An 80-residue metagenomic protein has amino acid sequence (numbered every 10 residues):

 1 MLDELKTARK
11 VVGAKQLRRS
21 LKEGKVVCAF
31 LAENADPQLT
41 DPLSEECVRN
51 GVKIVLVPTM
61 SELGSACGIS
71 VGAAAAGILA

Functional and structural regions predicted by a protein language model:
M1-D3, T7-V11, V48-V52, V57-T59: Mixed-charge, polar/low-complexity N-terminal
M1-K25, N34-D36: Ribosome large-subunit tunnel/peptidyl-transferase-proximal elements
R19-K22, E45, C67-G68: Short secondary-structure boundary/capping segments within folded domains
K25-C28, G72-A74: Short, surface-exposed beta-edge/turn micro-motifs
C28, P37-V55, E62: Amphipathic, hydrophobic secondary-structure cores in small proteins
N50-A80: C-terminal structural segments of small proteins and small subunits
